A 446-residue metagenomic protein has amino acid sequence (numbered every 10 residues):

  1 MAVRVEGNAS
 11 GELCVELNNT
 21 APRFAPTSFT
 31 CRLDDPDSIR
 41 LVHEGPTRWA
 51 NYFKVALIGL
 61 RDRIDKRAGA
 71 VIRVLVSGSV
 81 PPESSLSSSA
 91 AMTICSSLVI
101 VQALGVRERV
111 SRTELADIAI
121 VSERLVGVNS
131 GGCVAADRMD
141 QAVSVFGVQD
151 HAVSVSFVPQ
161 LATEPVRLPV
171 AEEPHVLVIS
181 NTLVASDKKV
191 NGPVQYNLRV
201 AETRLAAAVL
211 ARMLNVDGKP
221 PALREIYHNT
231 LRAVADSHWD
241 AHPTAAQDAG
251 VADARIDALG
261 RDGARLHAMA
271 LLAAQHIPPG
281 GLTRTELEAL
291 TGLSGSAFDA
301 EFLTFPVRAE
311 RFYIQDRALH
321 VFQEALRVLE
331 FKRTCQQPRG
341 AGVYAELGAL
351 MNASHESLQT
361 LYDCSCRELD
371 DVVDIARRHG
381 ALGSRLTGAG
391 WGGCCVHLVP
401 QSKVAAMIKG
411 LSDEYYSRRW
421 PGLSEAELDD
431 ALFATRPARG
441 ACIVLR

Functional and structural regions predicted by a protein language model:
M1-V3, A142-V145, V153, C394-V396: Short beta-strand scaffold segments in enzyme catalytic cores
A2-E123, R377: Anion-binding (especially nucleotide phosphate/pyrophosphate-binding) glycine-rich loop and adjoining beta-alpha core
E6-N51, G59, S154-G383, H397-R446: C-terminal nucleotide
I64-D65, I100, L104-G105, F146 (+4 more regions): A broad structural signal for alpha-helix termini and local helix breaks/kinks
S85-L183, R446: Fold-level recognition of mixed alpha/beta catalytic cores in primary-metabolism enzymes, strongest
A90-A91, C95, C394-V399, K403: FabD-like malonyl-/acyl-CoA
